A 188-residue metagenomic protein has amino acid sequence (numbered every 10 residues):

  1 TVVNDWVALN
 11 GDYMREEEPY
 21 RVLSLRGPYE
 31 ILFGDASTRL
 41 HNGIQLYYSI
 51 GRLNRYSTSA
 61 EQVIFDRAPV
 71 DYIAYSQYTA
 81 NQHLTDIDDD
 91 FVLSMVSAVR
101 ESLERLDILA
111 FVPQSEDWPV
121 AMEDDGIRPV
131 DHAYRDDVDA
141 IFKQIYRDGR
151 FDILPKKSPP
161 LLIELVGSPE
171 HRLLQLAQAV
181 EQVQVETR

Functional and structural regions predicted by a protein language model:
T1-V7: Glycine-rich phosphate-binding P-loop
V7-R52: Conserved substrate/cofactor phosphate-moiety recognition/catalytic segment in nucleotide-dependent phosphotransferases
M14-E16, I108-F111, K157, L161-I163: Hydrophobic/aromatic beta-strand patches that form the interior of the parallel beta-sheet core in alpha/beta enzyme
N42-R55, D88-S97: A Trp-anchored, charged/polar loop motif used as the substrate-binding/catalytic surface of acyl/ester-handling
R55-T58, S102-E104: Conserved catalytic network of the ASCE P-loop NTPase/AAA+ motor domain
A60-V63: Loop/turn-to-beta-strand initiation segments
F65-I141: ATP-dependent NMP and nucleoside kinases share a basic, alpha-helical "lid"
D124-R188: NTP-dependent small-molecule kinase module
